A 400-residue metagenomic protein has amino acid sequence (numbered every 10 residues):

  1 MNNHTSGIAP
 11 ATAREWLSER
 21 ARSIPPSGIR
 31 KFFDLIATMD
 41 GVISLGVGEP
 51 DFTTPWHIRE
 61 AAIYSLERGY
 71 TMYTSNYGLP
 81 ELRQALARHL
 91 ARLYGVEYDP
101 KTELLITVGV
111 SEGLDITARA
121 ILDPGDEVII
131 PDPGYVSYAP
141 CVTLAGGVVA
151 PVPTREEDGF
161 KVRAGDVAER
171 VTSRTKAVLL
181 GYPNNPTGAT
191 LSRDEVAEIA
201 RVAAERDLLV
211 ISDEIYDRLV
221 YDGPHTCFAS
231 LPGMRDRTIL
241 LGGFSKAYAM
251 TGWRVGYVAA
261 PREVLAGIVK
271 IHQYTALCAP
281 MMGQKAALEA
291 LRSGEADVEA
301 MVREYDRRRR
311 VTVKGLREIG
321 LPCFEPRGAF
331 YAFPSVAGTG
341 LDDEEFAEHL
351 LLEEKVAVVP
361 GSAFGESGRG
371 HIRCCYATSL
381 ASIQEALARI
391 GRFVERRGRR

Functional and structural regions predicted by a protein language model:
N2-P25, L35-M39, I43, V47-S65 (+1 more regions): PLP-dependent class I/II
F32, L45, A61, R68-Y73 (+1 more regions): Glycine-rich loop-to-alpha-helix module at the N-terminal edge of alpha/beta enzyme cores
Y73-T74, E299: Short, surface-exposed loop/turn segments at secondary-structure junctions
Y77-G78: Short beta-strand to alpha-helix junction loop
L82-L86, G109: Conserved AMP-binding/adenylate-forming core of the ANL superfamily
